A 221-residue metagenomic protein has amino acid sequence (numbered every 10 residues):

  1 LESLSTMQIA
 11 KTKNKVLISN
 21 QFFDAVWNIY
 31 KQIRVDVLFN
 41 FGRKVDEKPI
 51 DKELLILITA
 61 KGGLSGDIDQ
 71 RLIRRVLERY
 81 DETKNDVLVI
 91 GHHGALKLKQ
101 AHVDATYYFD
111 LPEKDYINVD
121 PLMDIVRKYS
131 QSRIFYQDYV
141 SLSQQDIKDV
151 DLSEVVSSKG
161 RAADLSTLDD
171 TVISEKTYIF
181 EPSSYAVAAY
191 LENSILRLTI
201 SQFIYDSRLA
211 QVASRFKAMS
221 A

Functional and structural regions predicted by a protein language model:
L1-A221: C-terminal beta-strand-loop-alpha-helix "lid" module of Rossmann-like NAD(P)-dependent dehydrogenases
